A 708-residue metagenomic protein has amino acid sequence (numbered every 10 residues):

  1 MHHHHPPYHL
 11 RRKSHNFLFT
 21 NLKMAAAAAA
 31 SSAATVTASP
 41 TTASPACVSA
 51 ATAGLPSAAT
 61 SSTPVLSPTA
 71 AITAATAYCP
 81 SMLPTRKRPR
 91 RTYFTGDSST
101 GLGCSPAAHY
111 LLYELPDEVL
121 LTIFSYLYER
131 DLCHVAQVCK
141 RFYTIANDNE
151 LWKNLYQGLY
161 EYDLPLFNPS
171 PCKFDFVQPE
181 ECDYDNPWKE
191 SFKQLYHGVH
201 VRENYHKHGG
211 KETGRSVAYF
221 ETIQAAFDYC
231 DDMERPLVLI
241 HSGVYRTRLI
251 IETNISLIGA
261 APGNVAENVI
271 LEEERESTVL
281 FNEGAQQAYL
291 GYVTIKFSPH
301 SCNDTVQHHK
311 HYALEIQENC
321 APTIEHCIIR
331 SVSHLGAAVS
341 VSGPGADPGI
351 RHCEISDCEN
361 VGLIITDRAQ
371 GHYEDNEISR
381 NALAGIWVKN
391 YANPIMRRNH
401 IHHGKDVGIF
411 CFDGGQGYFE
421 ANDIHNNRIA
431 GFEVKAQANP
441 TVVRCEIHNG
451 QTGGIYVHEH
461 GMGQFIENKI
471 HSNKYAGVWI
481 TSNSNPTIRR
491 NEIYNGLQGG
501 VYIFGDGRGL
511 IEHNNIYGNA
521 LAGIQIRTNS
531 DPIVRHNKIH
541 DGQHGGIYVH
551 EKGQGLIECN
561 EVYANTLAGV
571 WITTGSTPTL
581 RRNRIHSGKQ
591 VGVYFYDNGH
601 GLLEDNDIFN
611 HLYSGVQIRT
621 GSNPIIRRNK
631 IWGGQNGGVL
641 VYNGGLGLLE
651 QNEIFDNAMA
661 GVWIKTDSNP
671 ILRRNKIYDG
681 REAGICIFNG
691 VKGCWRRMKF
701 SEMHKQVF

Functional and structural regions predicted by a protein language model:
M1-S125, H134, T144-E212: CRL adaptor-proximal regions
E203-I240: Acidic Gly/Asp/Thr-rich repetitive segments characteristic of extracellular carbohydrate-active and adhesion proteins
K207, R215-F220, I255-H309: Right-handed parallel beta-helix/beta-spiral solenoid domain characteristic of secreted/periplasmic
I223-D231, Y245-E252, V279-N282: Short, T/G/N/S-enriched strand-turn elements that build extracellular solenoid repeat scaffolds
R248-I250, R275-T278, P299-T305, Y312 (+17 more regions): Short glycine/acidic-rich loop motifs that flank beta-strands on beta-rich extracellular proteins
L257-I258, A288-L290, P322-H326, P348-R351 (+15 more regions): All-beta strand scaffolds that present successive hydrophobic residues in beta-strands
T294-Y391, I395, H400-H402: Right-handed parallel beta-helix
